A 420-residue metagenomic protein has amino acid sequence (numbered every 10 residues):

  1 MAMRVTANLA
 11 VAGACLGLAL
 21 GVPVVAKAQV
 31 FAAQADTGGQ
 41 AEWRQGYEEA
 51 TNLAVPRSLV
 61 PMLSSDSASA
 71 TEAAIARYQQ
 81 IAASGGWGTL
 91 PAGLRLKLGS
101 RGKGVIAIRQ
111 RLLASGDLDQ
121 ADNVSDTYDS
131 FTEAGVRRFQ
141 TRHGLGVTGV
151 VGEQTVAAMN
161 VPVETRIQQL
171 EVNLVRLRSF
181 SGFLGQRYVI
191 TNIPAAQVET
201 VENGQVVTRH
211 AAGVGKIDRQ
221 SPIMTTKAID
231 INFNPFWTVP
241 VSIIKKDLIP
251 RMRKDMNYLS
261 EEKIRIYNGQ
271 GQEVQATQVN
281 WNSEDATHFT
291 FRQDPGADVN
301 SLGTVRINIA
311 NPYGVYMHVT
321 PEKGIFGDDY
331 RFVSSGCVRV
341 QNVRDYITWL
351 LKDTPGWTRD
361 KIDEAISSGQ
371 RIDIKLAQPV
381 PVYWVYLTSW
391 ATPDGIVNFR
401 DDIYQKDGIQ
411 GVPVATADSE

Functional and structural regions predicted by a protein language model:
M1-V5: N-terminal secretory signal peptides that target proteins for export/translocation
A10-G21: Bacterial N-terminal signal peptides
V24, Q29-D119, V124-G146, E153-E420: Well-ordered beta-sheet/strand-loop patches within structured domains
